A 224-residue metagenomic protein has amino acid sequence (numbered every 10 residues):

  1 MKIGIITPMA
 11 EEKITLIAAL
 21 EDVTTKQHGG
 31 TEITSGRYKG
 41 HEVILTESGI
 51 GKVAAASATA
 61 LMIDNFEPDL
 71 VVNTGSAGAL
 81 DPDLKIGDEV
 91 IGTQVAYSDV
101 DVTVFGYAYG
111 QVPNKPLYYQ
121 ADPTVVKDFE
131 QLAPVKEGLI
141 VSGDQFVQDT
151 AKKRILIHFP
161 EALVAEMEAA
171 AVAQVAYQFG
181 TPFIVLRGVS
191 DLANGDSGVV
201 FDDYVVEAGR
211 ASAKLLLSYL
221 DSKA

Functional and structural regions predicted by a protein language model:
M1-I63: N-terminal short beta-loop-beta anion/metal-coordinating cradle
I44-S48, V141, L186: Active-site-proximal beta-strand elements of phosphoester/diester hydrolases
L61-N65, D83, Q174-P182: Alpha-helix C-terminal capping segments
E67-D69: Proline-aspartate-enriched helix->loop->beta-strand connector
A79-P160: Mid-sequence, gly/pro-rich, charge-dense loop/helix-turn segments that line enzyme active sites
F146-G195: A C-terminal functional module that forms or caps the active site or interfaces directly with catalytic machinery
N194-A224: His/Asp/Glu-rich mid-to-C-terminal helical/loop segments that flank catalytic regions of hydrolases
